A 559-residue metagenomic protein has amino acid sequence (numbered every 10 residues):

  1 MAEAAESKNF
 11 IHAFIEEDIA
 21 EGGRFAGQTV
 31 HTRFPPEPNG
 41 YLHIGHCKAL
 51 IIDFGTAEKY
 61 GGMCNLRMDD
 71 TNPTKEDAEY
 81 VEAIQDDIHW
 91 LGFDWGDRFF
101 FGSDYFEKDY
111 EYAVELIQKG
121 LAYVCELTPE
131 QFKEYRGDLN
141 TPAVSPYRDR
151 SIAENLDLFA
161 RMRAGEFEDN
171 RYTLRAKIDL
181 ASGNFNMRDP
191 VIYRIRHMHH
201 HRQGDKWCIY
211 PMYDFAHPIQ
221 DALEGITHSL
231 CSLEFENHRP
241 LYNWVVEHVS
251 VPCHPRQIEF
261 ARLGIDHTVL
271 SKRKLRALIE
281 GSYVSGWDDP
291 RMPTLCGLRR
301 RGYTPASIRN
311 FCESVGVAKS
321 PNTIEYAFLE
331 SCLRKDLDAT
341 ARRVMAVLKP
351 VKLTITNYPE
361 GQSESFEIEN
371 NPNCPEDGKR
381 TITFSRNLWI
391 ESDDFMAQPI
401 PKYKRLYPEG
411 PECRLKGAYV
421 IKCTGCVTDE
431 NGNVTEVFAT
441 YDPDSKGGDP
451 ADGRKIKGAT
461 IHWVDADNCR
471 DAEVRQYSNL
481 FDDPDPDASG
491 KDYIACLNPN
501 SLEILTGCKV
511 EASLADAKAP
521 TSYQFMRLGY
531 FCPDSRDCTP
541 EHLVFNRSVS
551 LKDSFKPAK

Functional and structural regions predicted by a protein language model:
S7-E16, A20-Q85, H199-S232: N-terminal catalytic cores of NTP/NDP-binding nucleotidyl/phosphoryl-transfer enzymes
E21-A26, G55-M63, H89-G96, A222 (+2 more regions): Secondary-structure transition/capping motifs at alpha-helix termini and the adjoining loop/turn into the next element
R24, F93, A122, E168 (+8 more regions): Intrinsically disordered or highly flexible coil/loop and linker segments, enriched in small and charged/polar residues
P35-P38, R67-K75, D97-E107, E130 (+5 more regions): Conserved short loop/turn motifs at secondary-structure junctions
L66, D70-N72, E115-L275, L333 (+3 more regions): Active-site cores that bind ATP or allylic diphosphates and position pyrophosphate for catalysis
Y80-D104, Y112-A113, G120-Y123: A glycine-rich helix N-cap at a beta->alpha junction
C253-C332: Long, charged, mostly alpha-helical binding arms that flank functional sites
F311-K319, Y326-K559: Substrate/cofactor-recognition hotspot
